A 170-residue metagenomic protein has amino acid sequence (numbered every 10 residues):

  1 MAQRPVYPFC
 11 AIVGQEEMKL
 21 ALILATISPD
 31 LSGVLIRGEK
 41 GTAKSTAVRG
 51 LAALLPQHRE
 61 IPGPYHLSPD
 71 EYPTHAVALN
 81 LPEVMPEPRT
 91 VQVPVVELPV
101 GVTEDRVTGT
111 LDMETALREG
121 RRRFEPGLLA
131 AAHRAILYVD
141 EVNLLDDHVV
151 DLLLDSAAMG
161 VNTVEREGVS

Functional and structural regions predicted by a protein language model:
A2-S170: Conserved ASCE/P-loop NTPase catalytic core
